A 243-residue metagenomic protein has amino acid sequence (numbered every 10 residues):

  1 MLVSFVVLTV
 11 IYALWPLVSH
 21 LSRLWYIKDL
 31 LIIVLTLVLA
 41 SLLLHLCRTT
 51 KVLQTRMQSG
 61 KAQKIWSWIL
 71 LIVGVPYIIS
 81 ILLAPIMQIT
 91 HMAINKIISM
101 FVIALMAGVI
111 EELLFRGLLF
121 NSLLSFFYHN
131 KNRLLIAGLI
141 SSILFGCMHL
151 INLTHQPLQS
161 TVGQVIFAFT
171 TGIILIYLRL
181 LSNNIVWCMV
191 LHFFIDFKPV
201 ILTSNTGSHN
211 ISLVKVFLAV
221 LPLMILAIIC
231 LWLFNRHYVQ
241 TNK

Functional and structural regions predicted by a protein language model:
M1-C47, A62-P76, I94-S99, I103 (+1 more regions): Alpha-helical transmembrane segments in multi-pass membrane proteins
S4-A13, G74-L82, S142-I151, F193-T203: Aromatic-anchored segments of alpha-helical transmembrane domains
L21, V52-A62, L124-N132, R179-L180 (+1 more regions): Membrane-interface helix-boundary motifs at transmembrane edges
R23, I27-T36, F193-K243: C-terminal membrane module of polytopic membrane proteins
S59-A62, Q88-I98, N130-K131: Helix-boundary and loop/linker segments of multi-pass membrane transporters
L82-I94, I151-Q159, S208-L213: Membrane-interface helix caps and helix-loop-helix hairpins in membrane proteins
L113-I140, P157, L180-N184: Membrane-interface helix/loop boundary segments of multi-pass membrane proteins
T161-L218: Functionally important transmembrane alpha-helices
